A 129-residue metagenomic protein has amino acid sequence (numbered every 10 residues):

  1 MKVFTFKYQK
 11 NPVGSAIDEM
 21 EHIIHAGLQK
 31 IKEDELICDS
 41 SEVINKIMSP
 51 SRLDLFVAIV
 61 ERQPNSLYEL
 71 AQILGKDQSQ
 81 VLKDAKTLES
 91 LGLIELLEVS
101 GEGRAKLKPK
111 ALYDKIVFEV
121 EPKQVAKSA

Functional and structural regions predicted by a protein language model:
D18-K32, D114-A129: Amphipathic alpha-helical dimerization/coiled-coil segments that flank or bridge DNA-binding/regulatory modules
G27-L53: Short alpha-helical segments that sit at the start of domains
N45-S51, S66, V99-Q124: Short, cationic-aromatic polyanion-contact patches
L55-V57: Hydrophobic residues on short alpha-helical segments
E69-Q72, L88: A short acidic, leucine-rich amphipathic alpha-helix
G92-V99: A short, conserved structural fragment
